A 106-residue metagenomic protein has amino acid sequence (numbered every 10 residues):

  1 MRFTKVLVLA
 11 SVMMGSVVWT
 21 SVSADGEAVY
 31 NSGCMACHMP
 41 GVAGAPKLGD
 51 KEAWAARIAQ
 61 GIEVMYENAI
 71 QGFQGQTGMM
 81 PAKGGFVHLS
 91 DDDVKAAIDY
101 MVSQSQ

Functional and structural regions predicted by a protein language model:
M1-V8: Bacterial N-terminal signal peptides that target proteins for export
K5, V17-A24: Sec/Tat signal peptide C-region and signal peptidase I cleavage site
V8-S16: Bacterial N-terminal signal peptides
S23-G33, A43: Local sequence-structure signature of Cys/Sec-based thiol-disulfide redox active-site neighborhoods
V29, A53, V64, D93-A96: Extracytoplasmic/secreted proteins, especially bacterial periplasmic and envelope-associated proteins
C34-P40, A97, M101: The canonical Cys-X-X-Cys-His
M39-E67: Gly/Gly-Pro-rich "capping" loops immediately C-terminal to redox-active cysteine motifs in periplasmic/lumenal
K47, N68-D93, M101-Q104: Axial heme c-ligation environment in periplasmic c-type cytochrome domains
